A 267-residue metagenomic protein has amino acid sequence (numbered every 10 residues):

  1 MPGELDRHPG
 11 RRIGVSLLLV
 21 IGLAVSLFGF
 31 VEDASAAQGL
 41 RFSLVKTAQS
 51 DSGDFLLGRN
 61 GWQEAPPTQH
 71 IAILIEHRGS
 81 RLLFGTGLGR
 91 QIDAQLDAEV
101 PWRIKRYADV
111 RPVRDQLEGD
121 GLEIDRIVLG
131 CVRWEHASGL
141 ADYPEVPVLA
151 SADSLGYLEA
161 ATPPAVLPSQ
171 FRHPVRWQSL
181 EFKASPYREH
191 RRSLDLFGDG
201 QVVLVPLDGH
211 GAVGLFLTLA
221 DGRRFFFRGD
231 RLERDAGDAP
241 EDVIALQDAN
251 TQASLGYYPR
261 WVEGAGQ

Functional and structural regions predicted by a protein language model:
M1-G10: N-terminal secretory signal peptides that target proteins for export/translocation
R12-S16, L27-R111, D120, G222-L232 (+1 more regions): Metallo-beta-lactamase
F42, I75, F84-G85, C131 (+5 more regions): Divalent metal-coordination and catalytic microenvironments
G53-A65, R188-L194, R260-V262: Short, polar loop/linker segments at the starts of domains and inter-domain junctions
G89, S185, R191-G266: Metallo-beta-lactamase
A94-A150: Active-site metal-binding motif and surrounding structural segment of the metallo-beta-lactamase
A108-L122, A152-P206, D238-D242: Metallo-beta-lactamase
V146-D153, F227-G229: Short hydrophobic/aromatic-enriched beta-strand-loop microsegments
